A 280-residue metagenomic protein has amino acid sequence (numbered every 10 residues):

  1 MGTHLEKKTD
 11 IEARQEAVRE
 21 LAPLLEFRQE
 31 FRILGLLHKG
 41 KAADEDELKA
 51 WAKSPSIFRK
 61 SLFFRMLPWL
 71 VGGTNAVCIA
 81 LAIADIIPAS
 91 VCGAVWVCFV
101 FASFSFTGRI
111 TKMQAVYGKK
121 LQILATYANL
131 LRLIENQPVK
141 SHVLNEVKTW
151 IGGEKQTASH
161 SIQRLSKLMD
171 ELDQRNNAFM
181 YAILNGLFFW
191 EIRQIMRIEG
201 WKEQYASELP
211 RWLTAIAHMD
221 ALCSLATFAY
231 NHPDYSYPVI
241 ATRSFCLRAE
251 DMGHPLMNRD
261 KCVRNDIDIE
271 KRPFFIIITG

Functional and structural regions predicted by a protein language model:
M1-G280: Alpha-helical coupling/stalk and coiled-coil linker elements that connect catalytic or binding modules and transmit
